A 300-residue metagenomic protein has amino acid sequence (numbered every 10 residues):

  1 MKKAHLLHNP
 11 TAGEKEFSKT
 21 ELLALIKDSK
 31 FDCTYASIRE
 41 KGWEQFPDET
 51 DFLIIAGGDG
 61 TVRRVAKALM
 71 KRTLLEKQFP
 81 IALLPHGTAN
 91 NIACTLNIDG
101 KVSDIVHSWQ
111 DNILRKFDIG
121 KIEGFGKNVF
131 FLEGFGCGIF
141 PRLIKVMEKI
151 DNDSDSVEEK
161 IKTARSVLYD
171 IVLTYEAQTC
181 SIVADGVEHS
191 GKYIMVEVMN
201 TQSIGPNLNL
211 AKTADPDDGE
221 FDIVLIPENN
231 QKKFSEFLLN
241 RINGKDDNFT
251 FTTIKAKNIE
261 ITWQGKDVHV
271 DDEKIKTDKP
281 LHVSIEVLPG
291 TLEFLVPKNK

Functional and structural regions predicted by a protein language model:
M1-A56, R63-A68, S103-H107: ATP/NTP phosphate-donor binding region
H5-L7, E16, T20, T34-S37 (+1 more regions): Catalytic core of DAGKc-family lipid kinases
G13-F17, G205-P206, F294: Short N-terminal binding/cap micro-motifs at the start of the first secondary-structure element
G58-T61, H86-T88, C137-G138, T201-Q202: Short glycine-rich anion-binding loops that position phosphate/pyrophosphate groups of nucleotides and phosphorylated
G136, F140, E197-L210, K274: Glycine-rich phosphate/pyrophosphate-binding beta-alpha loops
F140-L143, S190-K192, S203-N207, Q231-S235: Short acidic/glycine-rich loop or secondary-structure boundary segments that cap or lie
A184-D185, S190, L210, D215-D218 (+1 more regions): ATP/nucleoside-binding phosphotransfer catalytic cores, i.e., glycine-rich phosphate-binding loops
